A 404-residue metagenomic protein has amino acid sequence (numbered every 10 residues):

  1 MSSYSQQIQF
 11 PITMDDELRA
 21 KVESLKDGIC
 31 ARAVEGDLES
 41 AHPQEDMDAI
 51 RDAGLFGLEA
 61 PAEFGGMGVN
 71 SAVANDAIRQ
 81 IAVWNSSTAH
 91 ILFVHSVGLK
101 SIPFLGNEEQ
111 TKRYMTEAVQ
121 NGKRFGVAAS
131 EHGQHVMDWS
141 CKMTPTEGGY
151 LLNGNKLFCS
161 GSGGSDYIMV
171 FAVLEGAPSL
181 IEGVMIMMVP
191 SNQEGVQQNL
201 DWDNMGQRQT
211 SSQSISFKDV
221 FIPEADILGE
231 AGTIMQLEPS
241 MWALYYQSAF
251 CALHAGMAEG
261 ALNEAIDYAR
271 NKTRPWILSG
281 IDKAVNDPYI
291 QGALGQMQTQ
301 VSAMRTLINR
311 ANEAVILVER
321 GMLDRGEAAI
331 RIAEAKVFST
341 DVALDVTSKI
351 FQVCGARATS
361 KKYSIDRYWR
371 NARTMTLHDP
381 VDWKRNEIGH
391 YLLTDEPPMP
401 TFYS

Functional and structural regions predicted by a protein language model:
S24, M257, E264, Q296 (+4 more regions): Charged, amphipathic alpha-helical oligomerization/scaffolding segments
V34-D37, S302-A335, F351-T359: C-terminal helix-coil-helix/basic helical segment that borders enzyme active sites and/or dimer interfaces and provides
H42-D52, G57-S160: Glycine-rich flavin
N155-Q198: A short core secondary-structure module
L157-S162, Q247-F250, M375-H378: Glycine-rich phosphate/pyrophosphate-binding beta-alpha loops
N204-V301: Glycine-rich beta->alpha junctions and the first turn(s) of the following alpha-helix
N271-K272, G295, L307-L317, D341: Charged low-complexity "KEKE/polyampholyte" interaction tracts
C354-S404: Glycine-rich phosphate/cofactor-binding loops in nucleotide/flavin-utilizing enzymes
